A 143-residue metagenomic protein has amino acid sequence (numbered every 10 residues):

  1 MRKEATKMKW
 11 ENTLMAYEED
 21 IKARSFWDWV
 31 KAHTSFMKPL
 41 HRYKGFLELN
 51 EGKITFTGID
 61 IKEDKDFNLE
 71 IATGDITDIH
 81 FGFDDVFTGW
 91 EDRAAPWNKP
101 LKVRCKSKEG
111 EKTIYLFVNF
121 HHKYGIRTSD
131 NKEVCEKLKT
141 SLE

Functional and structural regions predicted by a protein language model:
M1-G52: Anionic N-terminal interaction surfaces
P39-Y43, E63-K65, W97: Residues that act as N-cap/strand-start positions at coil-to-secondary-structure junctions
F46, K53, P100-R104: Beta-strand secondary-structure signal
L47, L69-A72: Extracytoplasmic/secreted proteins and extracellular or luminal domains
E51, G58, S107: Residues that form ligand- and interface-recognition hot spots within folded domains
I54-G58, D78-H80: Short hydrophobic/aromatic-rich beta-strand segments that constitute the beta-sheet cores of beta-sandwich/beta-barrel
I59-E63, L69: Short, conserved turn/kink motifs that form compact alpha/beta structural patches or helix kinks used as
F67, D75-E143: Acidic, Ser/Thr- and proline-rich intrinsically disordered linker/docking segments of eukaryotic scaffolds
